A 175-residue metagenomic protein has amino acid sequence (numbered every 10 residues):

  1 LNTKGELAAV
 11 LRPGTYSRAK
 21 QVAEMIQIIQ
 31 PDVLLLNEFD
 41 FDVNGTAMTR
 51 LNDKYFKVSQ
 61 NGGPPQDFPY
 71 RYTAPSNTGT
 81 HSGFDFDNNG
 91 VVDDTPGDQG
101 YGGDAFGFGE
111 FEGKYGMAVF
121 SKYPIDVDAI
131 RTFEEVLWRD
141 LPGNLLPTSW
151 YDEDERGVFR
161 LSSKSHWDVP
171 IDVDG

Functional and structural regions predicted by a protein language model:
L1-A8, R131-E134, G175: Active-site-proximal beta-strand elements of phosphoester/diester hydrolases
L1-M117, E155-V158: N-terminal, active-site-proximal structural segment of metallo-dependent hydrolase catalytic domains
I26-I29, V33, I125, I130 (+1 more regions): Weak global preference for isoleucine
V43, G79-S82, V127-D128, L137-L141: Short, well-ordered, mixed-charge alpha-helical segments that flank or form enzyme active sites
Y72-A74, D128-E134: Conserved S-adenosyl-L-methionine
Q99-G103, S149-D152, S163-S165: Short amphipathic alpha-helical surface micro-motifs
M117, K122-V127, N144, G157-G175: Beta-strand-turn-beta hairpins that frame and shape the catalytic cleft of phosphate-ester-processing enzymes
E134-E153: Short, flexible helix-coil linker/hinge segments at the edges of structured domains or between repeats
